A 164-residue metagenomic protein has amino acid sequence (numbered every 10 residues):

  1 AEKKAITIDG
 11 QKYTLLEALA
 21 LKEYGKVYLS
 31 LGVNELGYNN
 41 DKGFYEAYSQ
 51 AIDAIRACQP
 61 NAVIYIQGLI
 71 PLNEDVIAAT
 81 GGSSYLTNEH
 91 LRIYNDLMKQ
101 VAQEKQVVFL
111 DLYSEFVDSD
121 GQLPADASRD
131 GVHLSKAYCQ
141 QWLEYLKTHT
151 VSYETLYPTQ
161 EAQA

Functional and structural regions predicted by a protein language model:
A1-S49: Conserved SGNH/GDSL esterase-like catalytic core that processes O-acyl groups on lipids and polysaccharides
L16, I52-R56, K147: Generic structural signal for well-ordered alpha-helical scaffold segments
L21-K26, Q67, E74, T148: Charged, elongated alpha-helical/coil segments that serve as electrostatic interaction surfaces for nucleic-acid
G25-S30, V63-G68, V108-D111, H133: Structural recognition of the beta-strand scaffold that forms the well-ordered cores of secreted hydrolase catalytic
S30-L36, A54-L91: Active-site segments of SGNH/GDSL-like serine hydrolases that catalyze O-acetyl group transfer/hydrolysis on lipids
Y48-D53, N95: Generic structural signal for well-ordered alpha-helices, preferentially at hydrophobic/aromatic core positions
P71-A164: Catalytic His-Asp segment of secreted/periplasmic serine-dependent ester chemistry enzymes
